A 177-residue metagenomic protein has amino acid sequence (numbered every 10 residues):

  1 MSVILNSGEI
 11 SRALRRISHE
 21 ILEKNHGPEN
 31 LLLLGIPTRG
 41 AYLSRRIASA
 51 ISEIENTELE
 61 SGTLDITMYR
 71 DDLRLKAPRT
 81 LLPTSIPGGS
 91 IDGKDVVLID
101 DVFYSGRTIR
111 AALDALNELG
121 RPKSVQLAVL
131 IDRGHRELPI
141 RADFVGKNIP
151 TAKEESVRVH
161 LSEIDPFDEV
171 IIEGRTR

Functional and structural regions predicted by a protein language model:
M1-R177: PRPP-associated nucleotide enzymes
